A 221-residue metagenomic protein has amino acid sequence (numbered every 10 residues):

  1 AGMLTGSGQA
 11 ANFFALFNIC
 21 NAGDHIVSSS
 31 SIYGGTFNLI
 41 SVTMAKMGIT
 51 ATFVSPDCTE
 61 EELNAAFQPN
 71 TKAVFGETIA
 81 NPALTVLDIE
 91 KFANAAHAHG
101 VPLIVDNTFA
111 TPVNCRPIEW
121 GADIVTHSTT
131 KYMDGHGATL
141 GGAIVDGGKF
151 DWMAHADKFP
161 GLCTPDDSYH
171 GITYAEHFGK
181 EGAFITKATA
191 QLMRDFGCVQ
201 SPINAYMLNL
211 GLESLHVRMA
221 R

Functional and structural regions predicted by a protein language model:
G2-R221: Conserved PLP-enzyme active-site core in the AAT-like
